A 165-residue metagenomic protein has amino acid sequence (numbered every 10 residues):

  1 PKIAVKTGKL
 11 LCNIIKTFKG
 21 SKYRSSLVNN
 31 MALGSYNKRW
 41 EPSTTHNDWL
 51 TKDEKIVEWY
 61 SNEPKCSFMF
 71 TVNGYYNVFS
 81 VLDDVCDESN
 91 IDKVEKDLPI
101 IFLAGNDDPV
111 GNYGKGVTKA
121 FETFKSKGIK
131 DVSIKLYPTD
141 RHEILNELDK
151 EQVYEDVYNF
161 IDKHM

Functional and structural regions predicted by a protein language model:
P1-K65: Alpha/beta-hydrolase-fold enzymes
C66, T71-D92: Active-site nucleophile elbow and catalytic-triad environment of alpha/beta-hydrolase enzymes
N77-S80, K119, Q152, D156: Alpha-helical elements of Rossmann-like donor-binding domains used by nucleotide-donor carbohydrate transfer enzymes
V94-I100, K127-K130: Short, proline-enriched alpha-helix->beta-strand connector loops that line the catalytic pocket of alpha/beta-hydrolase
F102-A104: Short beta-strand/loop motif that positions the catalytic acidic residue of the alpha/beta-hydrolase fold
N106-P109, D140-R141: Acidic beta-to-alpha connecting loop that harbors the catalytic carboxylate
P109-K119: Conserved alpha/beta-hydrolase "acid-adjacent" motif
K125-M165: Catalytic active-site module of serine/aspartate enzymes centered on a nucleophile-bearing elbow/loop
